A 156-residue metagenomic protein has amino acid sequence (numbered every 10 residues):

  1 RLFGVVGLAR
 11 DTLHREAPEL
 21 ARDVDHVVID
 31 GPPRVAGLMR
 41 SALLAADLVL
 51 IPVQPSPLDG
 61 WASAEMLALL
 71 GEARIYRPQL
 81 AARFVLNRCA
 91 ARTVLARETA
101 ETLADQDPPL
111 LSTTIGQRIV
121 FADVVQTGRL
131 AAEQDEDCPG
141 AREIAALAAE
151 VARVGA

Functional and structural regions predicted by a protein language model:
R1-I29, P33, G37-R40, Y76 (+2 more regions): P-loop/Walker-type NTP enzyme "switch/lid" segment
E19, A36-P57: Inter-motif core of Ras-like GTPase G domains
I29, I51, F84-L86: Structural beta-sheet core signal
S63-R77: Conserved C-terminal guanine-recognition region of P-loop GTPase G domains, centered on the G4
A73-A82, R92-L95, L110-L111: Short, structured loop/turn "capping" segments at alpha-beta junctions
R88-A90, E101-R129, I144: Beta-strand-loop-alpha "switch" segments that mediate conformational coupling across diverse proteins
A131-A156: NTP-binding/hydrolysis catalytic cores, primarily Walker-type P-loop NTPases
